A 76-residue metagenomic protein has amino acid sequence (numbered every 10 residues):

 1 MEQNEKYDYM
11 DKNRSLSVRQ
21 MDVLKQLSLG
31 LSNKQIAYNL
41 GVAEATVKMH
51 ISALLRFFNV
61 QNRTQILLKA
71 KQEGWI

Functional and structural regions predicted by a protein language model:
M1-N13, Y38-N39: Linker/hinge segments immediately adjacent to helix-turn-helix/homeobox DNA-binding domains
R19-Q20, N33: The N-cap/first-turn positions of alpha helices within or immediately adjacent to helix-turn-helix DNA-binding domains
Q20-V23, L27, I66: Short alpha-helical "packing" element that flanks the helix-turn-helix/winged-helix DNA-binding module
Q26-S28, A45, K71: Short amphipathic helical patch at the helix-1/turn junction of helix-turn-helix
S32-Q65: Recognition helix of helix-turn-helix DNA-binding domains
Q72-I76: Short hydrophobic/aromatic patches at helix-to-coil boundaries
